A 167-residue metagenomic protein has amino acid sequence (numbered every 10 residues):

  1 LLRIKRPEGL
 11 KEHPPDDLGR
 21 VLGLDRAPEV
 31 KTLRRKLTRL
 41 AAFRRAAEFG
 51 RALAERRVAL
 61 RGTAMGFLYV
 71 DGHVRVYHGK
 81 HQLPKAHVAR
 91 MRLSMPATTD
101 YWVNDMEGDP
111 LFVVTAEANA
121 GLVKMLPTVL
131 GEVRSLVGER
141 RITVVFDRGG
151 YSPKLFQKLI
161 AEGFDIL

Functional and structural regions predicted by a protein language model:
L1-R51, P110: Short, positively charged, Gly/Tyr-enriched micro-motifs that form contact patches at catalytic or ligand/partner
L2, D25-P28, A41, V114-M125 (+1 more regions): Catalytic cores of large soluble enzymes that bind and process phosphate-bearing ligands
L10, E29, L33, A64-R75 (+4 more regions): Short, conserved catalytic/metal-binding motifs centered on acidic residues
L22, H78-P84, L111-V114, P153-L159: Short acidic, glycine/serine/threonine-rich loops at helix termini
V30-Y101: Active-site-proximal, Lys/Arg-enriched surface segment that forms a nucleic-acid-binding/basic interface patch
G62-A64, P96-T98, D105-E107, G138-R140 (+2 more regions): Short, well-ordered loop/turn elements at secondary-structure boundaries
R90-V137: Electropositive, glycine- and tryptophan-enriched low-complexity nucleic-acid-binding patches
A120-L167: Domain-level cores of phosphate- or acyl-group-handling catalytic modules
